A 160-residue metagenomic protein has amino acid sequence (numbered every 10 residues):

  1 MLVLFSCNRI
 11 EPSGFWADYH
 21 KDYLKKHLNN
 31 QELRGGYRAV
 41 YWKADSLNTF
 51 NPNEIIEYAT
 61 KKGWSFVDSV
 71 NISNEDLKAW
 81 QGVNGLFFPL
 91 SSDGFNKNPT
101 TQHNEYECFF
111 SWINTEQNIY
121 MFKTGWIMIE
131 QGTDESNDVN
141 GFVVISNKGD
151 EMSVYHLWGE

Functional and structural regions predicted by a protein language model:
F5-I72: N-terminal export/targeting and maturation segments
N8, N29, L33-R34, F50 (+7 more regions): Alpha-helical protein-protein interaction elements
S69-F88: Acidic helix-start/capping segments at beta-turn-to-alpha-helix junctions
G82-E160: Extracytoplasmic electrostatic interaction patches
